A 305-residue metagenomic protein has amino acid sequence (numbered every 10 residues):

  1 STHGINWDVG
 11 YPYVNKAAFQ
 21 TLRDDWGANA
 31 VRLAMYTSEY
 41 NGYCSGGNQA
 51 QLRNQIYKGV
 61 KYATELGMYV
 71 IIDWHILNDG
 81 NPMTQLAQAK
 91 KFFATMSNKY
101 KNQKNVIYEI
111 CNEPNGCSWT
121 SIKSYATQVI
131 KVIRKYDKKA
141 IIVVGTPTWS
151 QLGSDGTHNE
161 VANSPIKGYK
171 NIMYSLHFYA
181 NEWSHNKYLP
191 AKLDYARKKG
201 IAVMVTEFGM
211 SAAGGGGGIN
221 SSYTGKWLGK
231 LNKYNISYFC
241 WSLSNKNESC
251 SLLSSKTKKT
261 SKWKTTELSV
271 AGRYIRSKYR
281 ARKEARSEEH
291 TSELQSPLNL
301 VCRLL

Functional and structural regions predicted by a protein language model:
S1-N6, R286: N-terminal module-boundary/linker segments of secreted carbohydrate-active enzymes
G4, D8-Y13, L86, K90-N98 (+4 more regions): Extracellular glycoside hydrolase catalytic/binding regions
N15-D79, L86-K91, T95, T127-Y136 (+1 more regions): Aromatic-lined substrate-binding rim segments of carbohydrate-active enzymes
R32, R134, E207, L294-S296: Short, cationic motifs built from Arg/Lys/His that form the positively charged side of catalytic pockets
Y40-G42, N81, C117-T120, G215 (+1 more regions): Short, function-defining helix-loop hinge/capping sites that tune catalysis or transport
Y69, V203, E289: Hydrophobic "anchor" residues on beta-strands that sit immediately upstream of conserved functional sites
R280-S292: Low-complexity, Pro/Thr/Ser/Gly/Ala-rich linker/spacer regions in secreted, extracellular modular proteins
E293-L305: Positively charged, low-complexity/disordered segments
